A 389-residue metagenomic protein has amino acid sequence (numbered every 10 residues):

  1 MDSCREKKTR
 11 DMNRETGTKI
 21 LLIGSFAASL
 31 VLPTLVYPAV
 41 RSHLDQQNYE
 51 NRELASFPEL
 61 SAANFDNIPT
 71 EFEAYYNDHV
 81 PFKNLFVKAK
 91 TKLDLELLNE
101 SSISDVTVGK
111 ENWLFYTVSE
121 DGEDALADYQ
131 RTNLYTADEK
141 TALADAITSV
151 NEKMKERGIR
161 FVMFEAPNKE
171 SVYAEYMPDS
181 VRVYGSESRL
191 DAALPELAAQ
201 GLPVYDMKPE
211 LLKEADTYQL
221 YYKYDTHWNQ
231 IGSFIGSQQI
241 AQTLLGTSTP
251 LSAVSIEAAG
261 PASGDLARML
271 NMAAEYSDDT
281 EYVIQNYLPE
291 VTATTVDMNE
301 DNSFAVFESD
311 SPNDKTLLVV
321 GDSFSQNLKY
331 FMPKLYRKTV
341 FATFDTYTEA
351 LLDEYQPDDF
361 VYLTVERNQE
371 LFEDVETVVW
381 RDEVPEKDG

Functional and structural regions predicted by a protein language model:
D2-G389: Extracellular glycan-modifying ectodomains
